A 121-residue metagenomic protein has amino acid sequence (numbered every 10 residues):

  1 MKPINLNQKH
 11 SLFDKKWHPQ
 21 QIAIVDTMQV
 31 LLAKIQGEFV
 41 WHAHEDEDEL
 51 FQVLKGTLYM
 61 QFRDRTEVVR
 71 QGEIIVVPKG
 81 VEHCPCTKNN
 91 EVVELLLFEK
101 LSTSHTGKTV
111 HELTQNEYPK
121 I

Functional and structural regions predicted by a protein language model:
K2-H10, A23, Q29, K88-I121: Double-stranded beta-helix
K15, Q29-E45: Conserved short histidine dyad/triad with adjacent acidic residue
D26, L54-K55, R70-Q71: A cytosolic small-molecule/anion-sensing beta-strand core signal
D26, Q61-R65: Short strand-coil-strand connectors
K34-I35, H44-Q61, F98: Short, conserved beta-strand element in jelly-roll/cupin
H44-D46, T87-N90: Short glycine/proline-enriched turns and hinge-like loops at secondary-structure junctions
M60-Q61, V77, E82-N89, L95: Short beta-strand His + acidic residue motifs that chelate non-heme Fe in jelly-roll/DSBH and cupin folds
D64-K79: Short acidic-glycine-tyrosine-enriched beta hairpin
